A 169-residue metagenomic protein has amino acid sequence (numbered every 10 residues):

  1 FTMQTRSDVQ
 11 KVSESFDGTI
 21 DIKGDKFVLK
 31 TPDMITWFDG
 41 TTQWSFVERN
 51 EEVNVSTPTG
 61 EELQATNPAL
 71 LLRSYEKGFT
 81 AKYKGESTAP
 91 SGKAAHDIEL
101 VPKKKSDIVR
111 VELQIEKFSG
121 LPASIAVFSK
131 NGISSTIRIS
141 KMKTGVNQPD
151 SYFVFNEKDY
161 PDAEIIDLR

Functional and structural regions predicted by a protein language model:
F1-V9: A short, Trp-centered hydrophobic/proline-enriched beta-strand micro-motif
Q10-I20, Y83-A89: A short, surface-exposed loop/turn module that caps and links secondary-structure elements
S15-D17, G24, T31, F38-G40 (+5 more regions): Extracytoplasmic
D17-T66, S135-T136: An acidic-aromatic
P58-A94: Flexible, surface-exposed loop/linker segments and immediately adjacent secondary-structure boundaries
T80-P161, I166-R169: Gly/Pro-enriched, hydrophobic low-complexity segments that function as extracytoplasmic propeptides/linkers
